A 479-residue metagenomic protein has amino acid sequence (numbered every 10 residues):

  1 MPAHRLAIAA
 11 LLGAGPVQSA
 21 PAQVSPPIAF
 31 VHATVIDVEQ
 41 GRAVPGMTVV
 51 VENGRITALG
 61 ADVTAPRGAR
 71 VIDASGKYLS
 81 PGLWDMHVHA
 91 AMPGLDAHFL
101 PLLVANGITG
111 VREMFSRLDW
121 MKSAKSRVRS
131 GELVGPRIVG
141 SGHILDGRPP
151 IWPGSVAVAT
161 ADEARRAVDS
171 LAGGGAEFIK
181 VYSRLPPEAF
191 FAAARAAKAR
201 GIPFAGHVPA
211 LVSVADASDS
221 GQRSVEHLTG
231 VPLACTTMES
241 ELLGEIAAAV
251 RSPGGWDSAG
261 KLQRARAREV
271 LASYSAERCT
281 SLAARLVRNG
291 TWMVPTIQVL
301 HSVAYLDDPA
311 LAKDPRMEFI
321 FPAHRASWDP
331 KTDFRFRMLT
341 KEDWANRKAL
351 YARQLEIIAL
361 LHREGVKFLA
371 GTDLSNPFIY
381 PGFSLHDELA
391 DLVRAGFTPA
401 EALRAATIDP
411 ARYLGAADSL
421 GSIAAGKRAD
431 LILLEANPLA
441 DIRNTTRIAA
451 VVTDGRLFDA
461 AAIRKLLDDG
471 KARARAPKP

Functional and structural regions predicted by a protein language model:
R5-P16: Bacterial N-terminal signal peptides
I28-F30, A65-A97, P101-V104, T109: Replace "His-x-His-based motif
A33, V49, G54, G76 (+13 more regions): Divalent metal-coordination and catalytic microenvironments
V35, Q40-S80: Histidine-rich, glycine-flanked metal-binding segment
V35-T48, A61, Y380, T398-L403 (+1 more regions): Acidic, glycine-enriched loop/beta-strand segments at the rims of small-molecule binding/catalytic pockets
A91-V134, V139, V156-E177, E188 (+2 more regions): Alpha-helical scaffold segments that flank or form the walls of functional sites
F99-D119, R137-H143, G173-L185, A194 (+4 more regions): Divalent metal-dependent hydrolysis catalytic cores, especially in the metallo-beta-lactamase
S170-V181, L185, V231-A395, G470 (+1 more regions): Active-site neighborhoods of metal-dependent hydrolases
